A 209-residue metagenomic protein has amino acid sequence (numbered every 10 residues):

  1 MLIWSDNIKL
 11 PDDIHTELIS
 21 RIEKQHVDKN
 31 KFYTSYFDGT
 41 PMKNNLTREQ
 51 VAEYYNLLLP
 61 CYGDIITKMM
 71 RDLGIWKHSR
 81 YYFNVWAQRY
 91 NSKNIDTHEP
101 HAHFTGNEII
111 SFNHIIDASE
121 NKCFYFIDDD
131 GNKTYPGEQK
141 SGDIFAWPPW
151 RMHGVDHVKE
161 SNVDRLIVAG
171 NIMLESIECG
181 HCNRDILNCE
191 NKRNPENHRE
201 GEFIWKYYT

Functional and structural regions predicted by a protein language model:
M1-K77, P195, G201: Non-heme Fe(II)/2-oxoglutarate
D13, R21, H26-K29, E99-F104 (+3 more regions): Extended, compositionally biased low-complexity polar/Lys-Gly-rich tracts and adjacent boundary/linker regions are
N30, S35, K122-F124, D143 (+2 more regions): Short non-domain terminal segments
S35, P41-M42, K140, V168 (+2 more regions): Intrinsic disorder/low-complexity signature
T47, G131, R151-V155, N188-E190 (+1 more regions): Noncatalytic linker/hinge segments flanking ATPase motor cores
I75-H157, V163-N171, E175-H181: Catalytic core of non-heme Fe(II) oxygenases with the double-stranded beta-helix
D164-T209: Double-stranded beta-helix
